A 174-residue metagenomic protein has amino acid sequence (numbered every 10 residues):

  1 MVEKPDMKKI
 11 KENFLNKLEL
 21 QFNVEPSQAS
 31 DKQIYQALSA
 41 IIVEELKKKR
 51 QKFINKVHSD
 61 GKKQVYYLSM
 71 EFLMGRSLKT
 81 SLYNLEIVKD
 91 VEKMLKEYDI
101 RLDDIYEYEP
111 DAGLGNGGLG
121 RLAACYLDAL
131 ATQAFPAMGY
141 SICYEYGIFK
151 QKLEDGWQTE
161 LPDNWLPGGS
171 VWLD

Functional and structural regions predicted by a protein language model:
M1-D174: A conserved ligand/cofactor-binding region detector
